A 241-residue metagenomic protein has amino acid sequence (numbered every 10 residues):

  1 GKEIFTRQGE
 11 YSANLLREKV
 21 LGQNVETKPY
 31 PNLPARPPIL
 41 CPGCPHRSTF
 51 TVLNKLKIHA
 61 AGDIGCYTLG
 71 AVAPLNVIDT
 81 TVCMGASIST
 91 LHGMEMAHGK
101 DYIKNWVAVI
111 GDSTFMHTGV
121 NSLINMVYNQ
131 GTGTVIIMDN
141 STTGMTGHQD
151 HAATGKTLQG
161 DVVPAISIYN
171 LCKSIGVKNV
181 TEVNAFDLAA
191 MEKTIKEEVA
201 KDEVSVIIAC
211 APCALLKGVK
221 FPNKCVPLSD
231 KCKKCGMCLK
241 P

Functional and structural regions predicted by a protein language model:
G1-V25, N223: Terminal amphipathic helices with adjacent charged low-complexity linkers/tails
K2-F5, C66, N140-T142, F186-D187 (+1 more regions): Glycine-rich beta-alpha junction loops
R7-S12, Y30-N32, P38-H46, S113-H117 (+1 more regions): Active-site glycine- and acidic-residue-rich loops that bind and position anionic ligands or nucleotide-like cofactors
V25-P38, C213-A214, F221-P227: Long, charged amphipathic helices and adjacent flexible linkers at domain junctions
E26-I88, A97-K100: Active-site diphosphate/adenylate-binding microenvironment
L40-R47, E95, V127, C225-P241: Cysteine-centered iron-sulfur cluster-binding motifs in ferredoxin-type domains/subunits of redox enzymes
A71-I208: Thiamine diphosphate
E197-P241: Glycine/aspartate-rich loop-and-adjacent alpha/beta segment that forms the canonical ThDP
